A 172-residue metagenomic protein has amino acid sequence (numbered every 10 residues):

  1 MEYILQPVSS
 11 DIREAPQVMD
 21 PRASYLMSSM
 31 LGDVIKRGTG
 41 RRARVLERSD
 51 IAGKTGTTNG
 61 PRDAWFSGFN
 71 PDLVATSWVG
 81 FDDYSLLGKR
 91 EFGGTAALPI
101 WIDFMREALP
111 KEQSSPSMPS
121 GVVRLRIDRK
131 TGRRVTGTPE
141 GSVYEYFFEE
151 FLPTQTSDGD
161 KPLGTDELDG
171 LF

Functional and structural regions predicted by a protein language model:
M1-T55, N59: A conserved catalytic-loop motif detector
S9-A15, D50-F172: Soluble, non-transmembrane domains of envelope/secretory-pathway proteins that act on or interact with carbohydrate
